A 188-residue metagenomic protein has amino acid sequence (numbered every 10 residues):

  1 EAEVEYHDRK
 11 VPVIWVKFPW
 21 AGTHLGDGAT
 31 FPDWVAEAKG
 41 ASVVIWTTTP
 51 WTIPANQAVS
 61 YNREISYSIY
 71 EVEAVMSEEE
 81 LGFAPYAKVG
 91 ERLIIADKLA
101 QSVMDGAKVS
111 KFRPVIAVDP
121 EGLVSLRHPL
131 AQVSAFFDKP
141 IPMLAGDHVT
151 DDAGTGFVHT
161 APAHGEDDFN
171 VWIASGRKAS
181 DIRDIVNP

Functional and structural regions predicted by a protein language model:
E1-V186: NTP-handling and nucleic-acid-processing catalytic cores
